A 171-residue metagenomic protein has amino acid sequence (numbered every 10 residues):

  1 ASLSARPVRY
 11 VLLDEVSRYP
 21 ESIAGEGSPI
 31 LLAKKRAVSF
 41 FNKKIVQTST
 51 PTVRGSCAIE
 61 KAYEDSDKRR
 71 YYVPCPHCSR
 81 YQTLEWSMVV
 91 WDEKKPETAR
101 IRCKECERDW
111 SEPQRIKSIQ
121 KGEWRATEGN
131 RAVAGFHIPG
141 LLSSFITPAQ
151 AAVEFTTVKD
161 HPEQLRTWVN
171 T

Functional and structural regions predicted by a protein language model:
A1-T171: Short, flexible loop motifs at catalytic/binding sites
